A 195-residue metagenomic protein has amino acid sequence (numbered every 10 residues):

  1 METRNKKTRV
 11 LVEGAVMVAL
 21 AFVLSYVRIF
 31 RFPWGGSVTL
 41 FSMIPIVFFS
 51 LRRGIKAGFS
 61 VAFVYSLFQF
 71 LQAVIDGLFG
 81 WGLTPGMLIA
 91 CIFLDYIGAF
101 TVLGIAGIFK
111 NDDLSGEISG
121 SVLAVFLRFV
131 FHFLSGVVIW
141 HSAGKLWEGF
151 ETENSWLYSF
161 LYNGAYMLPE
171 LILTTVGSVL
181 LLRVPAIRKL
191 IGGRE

Functional and structural regions predicted by a protein language model:
M1-E195: Loop-helix junctions at membrane interfaces
